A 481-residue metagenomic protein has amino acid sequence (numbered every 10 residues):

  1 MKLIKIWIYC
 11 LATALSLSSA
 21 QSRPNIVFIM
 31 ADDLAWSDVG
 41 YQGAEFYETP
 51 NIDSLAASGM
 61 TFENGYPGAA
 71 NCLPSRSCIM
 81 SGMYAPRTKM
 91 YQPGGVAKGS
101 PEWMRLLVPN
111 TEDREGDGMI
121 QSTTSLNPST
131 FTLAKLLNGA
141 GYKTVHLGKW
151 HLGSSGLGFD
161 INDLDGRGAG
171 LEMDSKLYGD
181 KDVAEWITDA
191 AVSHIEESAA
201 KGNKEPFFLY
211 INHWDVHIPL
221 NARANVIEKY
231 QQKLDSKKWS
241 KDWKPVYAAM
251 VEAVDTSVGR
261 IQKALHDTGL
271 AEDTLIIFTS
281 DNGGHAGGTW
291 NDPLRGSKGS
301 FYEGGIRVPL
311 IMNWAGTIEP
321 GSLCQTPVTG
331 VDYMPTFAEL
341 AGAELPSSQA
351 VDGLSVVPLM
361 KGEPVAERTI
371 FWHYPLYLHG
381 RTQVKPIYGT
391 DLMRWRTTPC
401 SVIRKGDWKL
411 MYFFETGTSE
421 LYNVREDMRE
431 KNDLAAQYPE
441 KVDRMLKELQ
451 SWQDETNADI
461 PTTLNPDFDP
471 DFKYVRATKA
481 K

Functional and structural regions predicted by a protein language model:
S18-N25, I79, A140-G141, S154-G168 (+7 more regions): Active-site regions of oxyanion-processing enzymes, predominantly non-cytosolic
Q21-P24, A31, A35, S54 (+12 more regions): Long, internal low-complexity/basic segments
P24-A35, S54-L55, I79, L137 (+10 more regions): Beta-strand elements within well-structured catalytic alpha/beta cores of enzymes that handle phosphate/sulfate esters
A44-R76, G82-R87, K143-V145: Short, structured active-site-proximal loop/turn typified by the sulfatase FGly-forming signature C/S-X-P-X-R
A44-T49, Y66-N71, T123-F131, D180-W186 (+7 more regions): A short beta-strand-to-alpha-helix junction
Y47, L157-G158, P219-A222, K263-T317 (+1 more regions): Histidine-centered active-site microenvironments of extracellular/periplasmic hydrolases and transferases
M83-V183, F371: Catalytic-site neighborhoods of secreted/periplasmic enzymes that process anionic sulfate/phosphate groups
G284-W290, G296-F301, I318-S322, T326 (+3 more regions): C-terminal cap/loop subdomain of S1 sulfatases and analogous C-terminal strand-loop tails that border
